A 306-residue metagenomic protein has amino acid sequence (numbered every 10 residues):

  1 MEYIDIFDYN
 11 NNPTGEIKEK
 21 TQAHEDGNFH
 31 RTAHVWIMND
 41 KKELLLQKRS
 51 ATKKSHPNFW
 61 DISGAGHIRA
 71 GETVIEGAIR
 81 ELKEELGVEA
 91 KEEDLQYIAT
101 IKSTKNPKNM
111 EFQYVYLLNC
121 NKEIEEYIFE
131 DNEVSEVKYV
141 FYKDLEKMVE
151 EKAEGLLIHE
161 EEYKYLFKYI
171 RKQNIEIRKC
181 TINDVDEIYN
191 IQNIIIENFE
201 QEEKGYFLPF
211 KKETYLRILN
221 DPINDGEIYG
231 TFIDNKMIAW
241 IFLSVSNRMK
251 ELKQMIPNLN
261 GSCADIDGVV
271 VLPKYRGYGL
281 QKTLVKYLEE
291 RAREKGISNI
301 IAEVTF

Functional and structural regions predicted by a protein language model:
M1-H34, M38-D40: Acidic, metal-coordinating catalytic segment for phosphate/diphosphate chemistry, firing primarily on the Nudix
T21, N58, Y97-S103, P107-N174: Nudix hydrolase/Nudix homology domain
T21-A33, E43-R80: Conserved Nudix-box catalytic region and its N-terminal flanking loop in Nudix hydrolases and closely related
P57, W240-G268, R276: Conserved acyl-donor/pantetheine-binding loop and adjacent beta-alpha core of acyl/acetyltransferases and related
V74, V271, G277-E290: Conserved acetyl-CoA-binding loop-helix of GNAT-fold acetyltransferases
I196-I218: Conserved GNAT-fold acetyl-CoA-binding loop/helix
L216-G230, A239, D265: A short helix-loop-beta-strand connector motif used in the catalytic cores of GNAT acetyltransferases and, in some
A292-T305: Conserved GNAT acetyl-CoA-binding A-motif
